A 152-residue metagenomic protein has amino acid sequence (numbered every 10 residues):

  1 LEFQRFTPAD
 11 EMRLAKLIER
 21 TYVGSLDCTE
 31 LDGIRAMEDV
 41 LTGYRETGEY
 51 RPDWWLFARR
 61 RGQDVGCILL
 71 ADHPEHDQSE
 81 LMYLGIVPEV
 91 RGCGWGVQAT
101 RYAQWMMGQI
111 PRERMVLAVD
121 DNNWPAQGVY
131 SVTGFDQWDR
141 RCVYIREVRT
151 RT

Functional and structural regions predicted by a protein language model:
L1, V143-T152: Terminal substrate-recognition subdomain of acyl/acetyltransferases
E2-L17, V23, D27: A short beta-loop-alpha structural element at the N-terminal edge of CoA-dependent acyl/N-acetyltransferase catalytic
L31-R61, L69: Active-site rim helix/loop that mediates acceptor-substrate recognition in acyltransferases
W55-F57, Q63-D72, E80, G85: Conserved beta-strand in the GNAT
L84-G92, D120: A short, internal acetyl-CoA/4′-phosphopantetheine-binding micro-motif in the GNAT/acyltransferase core
R91, T100-G108: A conserved short alpha-helix in the GNAT/GCN5 acetyltransferase fold that borders and helps form the acetyl-CoA
C93, V97, D121-R140, R151: Conserved active-site alpha-helix within GNAT-family acetyltransferase domains
M107-A118: Conserved GNAT acetyl-CoA-binding A-motif
